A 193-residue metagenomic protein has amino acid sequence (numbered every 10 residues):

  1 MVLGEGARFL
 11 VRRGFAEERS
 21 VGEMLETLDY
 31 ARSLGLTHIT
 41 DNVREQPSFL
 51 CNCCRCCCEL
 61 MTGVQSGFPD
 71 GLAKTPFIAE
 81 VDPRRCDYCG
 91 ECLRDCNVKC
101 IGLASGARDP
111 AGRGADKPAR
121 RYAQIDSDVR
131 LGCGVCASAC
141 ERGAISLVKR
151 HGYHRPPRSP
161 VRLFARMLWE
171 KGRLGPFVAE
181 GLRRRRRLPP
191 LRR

Functional and structural regions predicted by a protein language model:
M1-G63, G67-F68, K74: Iron-sulfur-associated redox domains of electron-transfer enzymes in respiratory and anaerobic energy metabolism
R12-R19, T75-F77, C86-E91, R173-R187: Low-complexity, flexible helical/coil segments
E26, E91, V135: Short Gly/charged-rich anion-binding patches and loops
T37-P47, S66-D95, K99-G132, G152-Y153: Ferredoxin-like iron-sulfur electron-transfer modules
C51-C58, C100, C133-C136: Generic recognition of cysteine residues
L60-Q65, L93-K99, L103, A137-G143 (+1 more regions): Cys/His-rich zinc-coordinating "finger/knuckle" motifs
D109-Y122, S127-R193: Flanking helices and flexible, charged tails adjoining ferredoxin-like Fe-S electron-transfer domains in multi-subunit
